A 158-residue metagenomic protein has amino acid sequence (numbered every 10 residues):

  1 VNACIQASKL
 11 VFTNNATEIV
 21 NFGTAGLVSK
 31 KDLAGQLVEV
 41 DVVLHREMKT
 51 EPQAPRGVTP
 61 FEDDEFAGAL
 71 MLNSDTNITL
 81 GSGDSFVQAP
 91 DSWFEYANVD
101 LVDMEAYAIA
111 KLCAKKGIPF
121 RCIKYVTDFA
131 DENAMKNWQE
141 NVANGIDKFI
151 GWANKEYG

Functional and structural regions predicted by a protein language model:
V1-G158: Glycine-rich phosphate- or other oxyanion-binding loops that anchor nucleotides, phosphorylated ligands
